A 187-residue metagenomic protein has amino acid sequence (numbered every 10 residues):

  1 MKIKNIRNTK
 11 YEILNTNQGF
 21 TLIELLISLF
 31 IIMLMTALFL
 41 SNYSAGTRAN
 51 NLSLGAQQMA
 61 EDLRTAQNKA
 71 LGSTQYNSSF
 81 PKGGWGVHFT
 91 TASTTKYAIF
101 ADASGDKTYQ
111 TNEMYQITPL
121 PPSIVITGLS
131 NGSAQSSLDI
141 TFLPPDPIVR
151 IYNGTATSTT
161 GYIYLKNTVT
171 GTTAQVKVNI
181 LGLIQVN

Functional and structural regions predicted by a protein language model:
M1-F20: N-terminal leader/signal peptides at the extreme start of proteins
N17-S44: N-terminal single-pass transmembrane signal-anchor helix
T47-S79: Membrane-proximal N-terminal amphipathic helix
P81-P144: Type IV pilin-like appendage domain
S104, D146-G154: Long, compositionally biased, intrinsically disordered regions
S158-N167: Short conserved beta-strand and strand-loop elements enriched in small hydrophobics with frequent Asp/Gly
T170-N187: Low-complexity, S/T/G/P-rich flexible repeat/linker segments used as non-globular hinges and stalks within
